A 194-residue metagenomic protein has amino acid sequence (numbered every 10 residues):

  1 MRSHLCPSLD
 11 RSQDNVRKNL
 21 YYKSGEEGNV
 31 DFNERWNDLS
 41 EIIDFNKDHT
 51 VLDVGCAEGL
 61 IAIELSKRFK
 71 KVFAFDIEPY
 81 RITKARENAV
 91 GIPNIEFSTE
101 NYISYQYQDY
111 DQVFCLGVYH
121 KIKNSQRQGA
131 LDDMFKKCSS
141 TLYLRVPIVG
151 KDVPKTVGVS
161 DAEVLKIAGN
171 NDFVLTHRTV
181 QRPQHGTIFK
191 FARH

Functional and structural regions predicted by a protein language model:
M1-K47, L52-Q106, I122-G129, D133 (+1 more regions): Class I (Rossmann-like) S-adenosyl-L-methionine-dependent methyltransferase catalytic domain, capturing the SAM-binding
D111, S140: Conserved acidic residues
F114: A conserved beta-strand element that flanks and buttresses the S-adenosyl-L-methionine
G117-V118: Short catalytic micro-motifs in class I SAM-dependent methyltransferases
